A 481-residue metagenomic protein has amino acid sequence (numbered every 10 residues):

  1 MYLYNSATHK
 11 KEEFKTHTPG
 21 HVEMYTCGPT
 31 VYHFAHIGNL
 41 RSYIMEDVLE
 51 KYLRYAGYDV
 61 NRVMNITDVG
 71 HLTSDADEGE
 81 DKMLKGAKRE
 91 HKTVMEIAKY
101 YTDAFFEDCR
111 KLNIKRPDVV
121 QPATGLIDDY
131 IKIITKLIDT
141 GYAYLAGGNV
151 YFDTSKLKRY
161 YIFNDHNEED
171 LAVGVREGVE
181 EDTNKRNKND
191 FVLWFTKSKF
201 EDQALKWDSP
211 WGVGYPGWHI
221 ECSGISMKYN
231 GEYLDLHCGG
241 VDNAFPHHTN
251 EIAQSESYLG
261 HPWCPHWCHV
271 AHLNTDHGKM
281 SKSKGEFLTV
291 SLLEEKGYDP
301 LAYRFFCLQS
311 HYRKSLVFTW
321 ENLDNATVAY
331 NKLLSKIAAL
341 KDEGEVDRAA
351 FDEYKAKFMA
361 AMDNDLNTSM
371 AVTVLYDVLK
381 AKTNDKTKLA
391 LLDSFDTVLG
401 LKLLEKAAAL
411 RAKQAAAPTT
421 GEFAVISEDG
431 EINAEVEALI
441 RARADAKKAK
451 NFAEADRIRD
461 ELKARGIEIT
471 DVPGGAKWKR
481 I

Functional and structural regions predicted by a protein language model:
M1-Y32, D47, E107, I127-A339: Alpha-helical recognition segments enriched in aromatics with Gly/Pro capping that present substrate-recognition
T8-K11, H17-N113, G474-W478: N-terminal, positively charged nucleic-acid-binding surface of large information/translation enzymes
R54, I138, K463: Anion (oxyanion) recognition and catalysis
D59-N61, G141-G147, K382, E468-T470: Short, well-structured beta-strand/strand-turn elements
V63-G70, A98-F105, K115-Y130, G148-L157: Short, glycine/charge-rich beta-strand/loop segments that flank catalytic centers and engage negatively charged groups
A87-T93, V119-T124, G212, G240: The substrate-binding groove and active-site-proximal loops of carbohydrate-active enzymes, especially glycoside
K279-S281, F287-I481: Structural preference for alpha-helix termini/caps and helix-kink/transition segments
